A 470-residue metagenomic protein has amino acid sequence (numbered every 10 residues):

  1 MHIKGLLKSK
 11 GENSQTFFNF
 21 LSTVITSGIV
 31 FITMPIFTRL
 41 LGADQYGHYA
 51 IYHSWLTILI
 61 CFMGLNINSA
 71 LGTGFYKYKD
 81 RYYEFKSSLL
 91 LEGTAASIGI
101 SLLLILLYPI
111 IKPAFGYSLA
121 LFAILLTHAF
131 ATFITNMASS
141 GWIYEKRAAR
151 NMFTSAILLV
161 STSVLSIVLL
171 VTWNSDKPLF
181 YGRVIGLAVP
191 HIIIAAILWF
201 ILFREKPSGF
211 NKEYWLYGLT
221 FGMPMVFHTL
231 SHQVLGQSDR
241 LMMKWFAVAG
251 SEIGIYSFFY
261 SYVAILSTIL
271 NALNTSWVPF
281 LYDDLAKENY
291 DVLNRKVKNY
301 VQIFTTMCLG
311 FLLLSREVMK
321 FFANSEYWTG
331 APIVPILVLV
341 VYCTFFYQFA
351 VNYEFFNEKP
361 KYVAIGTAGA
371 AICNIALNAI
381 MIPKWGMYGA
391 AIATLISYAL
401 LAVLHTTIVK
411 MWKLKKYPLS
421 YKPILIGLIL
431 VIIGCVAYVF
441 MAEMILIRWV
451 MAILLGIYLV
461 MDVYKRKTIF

Functional and structural regions predicted by a protein language model:
M1-E12, D176-G186, A195-G236, S276 (+2 more regions): Interhelical loop/hinge segments that connect adjacent transmembrane helices in multipass membrane
M1-I29, D80-Y83, K212-H228, I429 (+1 more regions): N-terminal membrane topogenesis motif
K8-N68, S97, S101-I105, H128 (+3 more regions): Signature of the first transmembrane helix
S14-T26, Y52, T57-P109, L121 (+5 more regions): Membrane-water interface segments that mark the loop-to-transmembrane alpha-helix transition
V24, M63, S69, L90-F115 (+4 more regions): Alpha-helical transmembrane segments of multi-pass membrane transport and lipid-handling proteins
M34, M63-D80, F259-E288, N294-V301 (+1 more regions): Helix-loop junctions and terminal segments of transmembrane helices in multi-pass membrane transport/translocation
G74-K77, T132-F153, V338-G369, V409-M411: Membrane-interface junctions at transmembrane-helix termini in multi-pass inner-membrane proteins
A123, M152-F203, A368-C373, M387-I408 (+2 more regions): Hydrophobic alpha-helical transmembrane segments
